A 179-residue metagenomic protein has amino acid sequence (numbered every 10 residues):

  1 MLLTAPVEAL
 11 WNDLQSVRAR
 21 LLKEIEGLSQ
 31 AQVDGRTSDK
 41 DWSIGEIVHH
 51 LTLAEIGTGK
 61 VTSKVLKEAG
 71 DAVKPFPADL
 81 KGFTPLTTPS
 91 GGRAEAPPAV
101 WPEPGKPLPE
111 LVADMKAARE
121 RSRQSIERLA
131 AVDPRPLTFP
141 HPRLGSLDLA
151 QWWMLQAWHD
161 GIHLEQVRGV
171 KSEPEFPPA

Functional and structural regions predicted by a protein language model:
M1-Q15: Extreme N-terminal tail/first-helix region
L3-V7, W101-P104, P142-L149: A short, mixed-charge helix-start or loop-turn motif at secondary-structure junctions
P6-L10, V48, K106-P109, L149-W152: Active-site rim elements
N12-D13, E24, K81-P134: Acidic/histidine-rich alpha-helical segments that form the ligand environment of transition-metal centers
N12-R20, L53, G57, A113-Q124 (+2 more regions): A non-catalytic, amphipathic alpha-helix used as a structural packing/dimerization or gating element in enzyme scaffolds
V17-V33: Short, Lys/Arg-rich amphipathic segments at extreme N-termini
R18, R93, R119, R168-K171: Basic side chains
D34-P85, Q124-R128, V132-A179: Short, contiguous alpha-helical
